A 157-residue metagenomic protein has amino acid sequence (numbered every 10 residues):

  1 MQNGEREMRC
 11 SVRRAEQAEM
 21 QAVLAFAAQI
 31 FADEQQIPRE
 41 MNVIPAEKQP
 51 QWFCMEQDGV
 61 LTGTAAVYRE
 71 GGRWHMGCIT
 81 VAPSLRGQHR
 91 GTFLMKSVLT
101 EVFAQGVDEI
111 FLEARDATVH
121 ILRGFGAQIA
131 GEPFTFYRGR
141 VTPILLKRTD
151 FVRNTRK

Functional and structural regions predicted by a protein language model:
Q2-I37, W52-E56, R148-K157: Short amphipathic alpha-helix that is part of the acyltransferase structural core
C54, V60-Y68, H75-T80: Conserved beta-strand in the GNAT
R69-I79, R86, F136-V141: A conserved beta-turn-beta hairpin within the catalytic core of GNAT-like acetyltransferases that forms part
L85, H89-S97: Conserved acetyl-CoA pyrophosphate-binding loop and the N-cap/start of the following alpha-helix in GNAT-like
V102-A114: Conserved GNAT acetyl-CoA-binding A-motif
F111-E113, Q128-L146: Conserved catalytic-core motifs of GNAT/GCN5-like acyltransferases
L122-R123, A127: Conserved active-site tyrosine of GNAT-family acetyltransferases
